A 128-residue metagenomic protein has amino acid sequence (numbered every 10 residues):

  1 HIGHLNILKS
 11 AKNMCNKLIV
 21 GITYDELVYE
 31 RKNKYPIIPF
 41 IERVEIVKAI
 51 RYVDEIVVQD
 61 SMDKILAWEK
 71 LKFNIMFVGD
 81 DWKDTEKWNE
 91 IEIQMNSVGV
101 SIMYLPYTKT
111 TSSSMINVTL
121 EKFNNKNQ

Functional and structural regions predicted by a protein language model:
I2-Q128: Nucleotidyltransferase catalytic core that binds NTPs
